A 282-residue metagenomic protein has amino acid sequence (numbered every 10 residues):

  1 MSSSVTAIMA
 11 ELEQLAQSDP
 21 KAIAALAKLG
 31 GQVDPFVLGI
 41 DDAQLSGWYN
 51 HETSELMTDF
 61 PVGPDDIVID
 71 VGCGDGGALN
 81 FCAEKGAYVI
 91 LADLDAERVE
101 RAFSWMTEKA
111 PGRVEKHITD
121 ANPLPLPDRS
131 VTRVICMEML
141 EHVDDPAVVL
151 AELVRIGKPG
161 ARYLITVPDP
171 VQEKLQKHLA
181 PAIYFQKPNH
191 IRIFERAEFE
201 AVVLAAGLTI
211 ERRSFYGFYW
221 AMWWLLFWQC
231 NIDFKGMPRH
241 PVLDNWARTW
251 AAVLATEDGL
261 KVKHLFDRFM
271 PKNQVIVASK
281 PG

Functional and structural regions predicted by a protein language model:
M1-P127, R133, M137, L150 (+3 more regions): Conserved N-terminal segment of class I S-adenosyl-L-methionine
S4, L12, L26-G30, H178-L179 (+1 more regions): A C-terminal cap/extension of S-adenosyl-L-methionine-dependent methyltransferases that defines the acceptor-substrate
V89, Y163-L164: A short hydrophobic/small-residue beta-strand
E97, D144-V148, L175: Short N-terminal helix/helix-N-cap motif within the alpha/beta-hydrolase-1
M137-L140, T166: Residues lining the SAM
A147-R162: A short glycine-rich, Lys/Arg-flanked "PGG" loop and its adjoining helix->strand segment in the class I
T166-H190, A201: Short, glycine-/aromatic-enriched active-site segment of Class I SAM-dependent methyltransferases
I191-G207, R213: Short alpha-helix
